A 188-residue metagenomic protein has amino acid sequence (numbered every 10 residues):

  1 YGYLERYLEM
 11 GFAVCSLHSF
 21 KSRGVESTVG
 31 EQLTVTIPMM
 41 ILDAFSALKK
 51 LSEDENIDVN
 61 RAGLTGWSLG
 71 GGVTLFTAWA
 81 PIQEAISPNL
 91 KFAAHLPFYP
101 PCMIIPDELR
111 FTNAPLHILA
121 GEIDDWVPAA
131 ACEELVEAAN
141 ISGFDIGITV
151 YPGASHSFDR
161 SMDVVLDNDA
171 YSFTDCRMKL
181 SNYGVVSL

Functional and structural regions predicted by a protein language model:
Y1-E53, M162-V164, D169-N182: Serine-hydrolase catalytic machinery in alpha/beta-hydrolase-like enzymes
S16-L17, G66, I148: Hydrophobic residues in well-ordered beta-strands that form the structural core
S22-V25, M103, S157: Active-site loop signature of alpha/beta-hydrolase-fold enzymes
V35-N113, D125: Primarily recognizes the serine-hydrolase "nucleophile elbow" in alpha/beta-hydrolase and SGNH/GDSL folds
N113-D124, L135-V136, G147-T149: Catalytic His-Asp charge-relay segment
I123-V127, H156-S157: Acidic catalytic loop of the alpha/beta-hydrolase fold
P128-A138, D163: Short alpha-helix in the alpha/beta-hydrolase fold that links the catalytic acid
N140-V164, F173-S181, V185: Catalytic histidine neighborhood in serine/cysteine hydrolases with alpha/beta-hydrolase-type architecture
